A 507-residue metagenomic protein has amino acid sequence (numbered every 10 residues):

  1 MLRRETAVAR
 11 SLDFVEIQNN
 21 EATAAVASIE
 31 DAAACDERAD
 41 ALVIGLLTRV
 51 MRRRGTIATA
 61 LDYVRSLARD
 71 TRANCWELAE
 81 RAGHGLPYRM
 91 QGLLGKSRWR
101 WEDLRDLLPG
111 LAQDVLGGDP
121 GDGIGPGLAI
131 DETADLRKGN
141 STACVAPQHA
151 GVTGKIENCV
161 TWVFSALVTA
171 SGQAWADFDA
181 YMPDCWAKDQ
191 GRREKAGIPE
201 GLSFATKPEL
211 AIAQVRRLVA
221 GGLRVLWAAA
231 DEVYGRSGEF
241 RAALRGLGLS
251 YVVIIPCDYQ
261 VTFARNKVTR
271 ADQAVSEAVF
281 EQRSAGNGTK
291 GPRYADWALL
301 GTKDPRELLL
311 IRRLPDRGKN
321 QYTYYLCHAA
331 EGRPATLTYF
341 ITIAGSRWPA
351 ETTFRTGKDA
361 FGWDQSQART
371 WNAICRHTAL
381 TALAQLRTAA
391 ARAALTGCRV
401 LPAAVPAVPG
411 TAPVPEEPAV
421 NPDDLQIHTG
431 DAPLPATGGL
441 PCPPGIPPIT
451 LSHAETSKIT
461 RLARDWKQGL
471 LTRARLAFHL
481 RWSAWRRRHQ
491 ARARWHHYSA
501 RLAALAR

Functional and structural regions predicted by a protein language model:
L2-G55, L67, M182, A196-K207 (+5 more regions): A short, flexible helix-boundary coil/loop motif
R10, Q18-A228, V233-S250, C257: Conserved, well-structured functional cores that handle cations and Mg-NTP chemistry
A58-L61, W76, T323, T338-I341 (+1 more regions): Non-catalytic, well-ordered alpha-helical scaffold segments
D62-S66, Q321-R347: Extended, non-catalytic structural segments that build the interaction scaffolds of large macromolecular assemblies
L67-D70, A82, L94-S97, A329 (+3 more regions): Generic structural signal for hydrophobic core residues of well-folded globular domains
E132-A134, Y234, P334-A368: Short amphipathic alpha-helical "interface-anchor" segments enriched in bulky aromatics
T161, P349, T353, C375-A382: Catalytic-loop motifs flanking and including active-site residues across diverse enzymes
D258-F263: Short gly/pro/ser/thr-enriched loop/turn and capping motifs at secondary-structure boundaries
